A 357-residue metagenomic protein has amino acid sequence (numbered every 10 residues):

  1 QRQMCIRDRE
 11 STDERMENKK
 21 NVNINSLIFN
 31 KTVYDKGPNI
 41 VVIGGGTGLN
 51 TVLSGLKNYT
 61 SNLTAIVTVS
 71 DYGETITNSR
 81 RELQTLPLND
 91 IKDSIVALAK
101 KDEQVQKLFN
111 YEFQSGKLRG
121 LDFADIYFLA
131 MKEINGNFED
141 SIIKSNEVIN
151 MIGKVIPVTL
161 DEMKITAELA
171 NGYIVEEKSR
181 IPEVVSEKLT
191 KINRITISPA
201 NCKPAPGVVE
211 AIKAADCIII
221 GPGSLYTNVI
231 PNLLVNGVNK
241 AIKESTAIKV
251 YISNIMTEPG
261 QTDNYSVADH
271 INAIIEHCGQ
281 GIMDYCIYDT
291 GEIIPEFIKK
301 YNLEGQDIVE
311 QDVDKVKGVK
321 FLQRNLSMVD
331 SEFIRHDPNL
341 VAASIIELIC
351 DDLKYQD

Functional and structural regions predicted by a protein language model:
R2-I6: Short, small-residue-biased leader/transition segments that mark boundaries at the very start of proteins
R9-K20, N264-D357: C-terminal functional extensions of proteins
V22-D35, P204-V209: A short, basic/flexible loop-to-alpha-helix module at the beginning of a structural domain
T47-L53, T227-N232: Short glycine/serine/threonine-rich phosphate/pyrophosphate-binding segments that cradle anionic phosphate groups
T60-S61, S245-K249, V319: A short helix->loop->beta-strand "cap" motif at the edges of active sites that frequently abuts
V67-E139, K144-I149, K154, C278 (+2 more regions): Glycine-rich nucleotide/cofactor/substrate-binding loop typically near the N-terminus or early in the first domain
D161-P222: Active-site gating loop/helix substructures
N232-N239, Y265-H270: Charged helix-capping and loop-helix junction motifs
